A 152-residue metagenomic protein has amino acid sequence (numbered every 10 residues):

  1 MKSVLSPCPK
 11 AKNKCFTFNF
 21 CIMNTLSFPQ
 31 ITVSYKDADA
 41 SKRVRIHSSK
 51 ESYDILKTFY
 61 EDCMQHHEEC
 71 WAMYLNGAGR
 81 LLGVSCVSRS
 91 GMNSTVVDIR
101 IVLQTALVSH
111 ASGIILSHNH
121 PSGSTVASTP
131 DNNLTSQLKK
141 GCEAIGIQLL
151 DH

Functional and structural regions predicted by a protein language model:
K2, S6-C8, K12, F16-Y35 (+3 more regions): Active-site-proximal loop/helix of nucleotide/amide-processing enzymes and allied scaffolds
F20, K42-I46: Short, C-terminally biased terminal segments at protein or domain edges
I46-S52: Alpha-helix N-cap recognition
S52-T58: Short Pro/Gly-enriched beta-strand edge/turn motifs at strand-loop
C63-H66: Short loop/turn motifs at secondary-structure junctions and domain boundaries
E69-W71, L150: Short loop/turn microsegments at loop-to-beta-strand junctions
